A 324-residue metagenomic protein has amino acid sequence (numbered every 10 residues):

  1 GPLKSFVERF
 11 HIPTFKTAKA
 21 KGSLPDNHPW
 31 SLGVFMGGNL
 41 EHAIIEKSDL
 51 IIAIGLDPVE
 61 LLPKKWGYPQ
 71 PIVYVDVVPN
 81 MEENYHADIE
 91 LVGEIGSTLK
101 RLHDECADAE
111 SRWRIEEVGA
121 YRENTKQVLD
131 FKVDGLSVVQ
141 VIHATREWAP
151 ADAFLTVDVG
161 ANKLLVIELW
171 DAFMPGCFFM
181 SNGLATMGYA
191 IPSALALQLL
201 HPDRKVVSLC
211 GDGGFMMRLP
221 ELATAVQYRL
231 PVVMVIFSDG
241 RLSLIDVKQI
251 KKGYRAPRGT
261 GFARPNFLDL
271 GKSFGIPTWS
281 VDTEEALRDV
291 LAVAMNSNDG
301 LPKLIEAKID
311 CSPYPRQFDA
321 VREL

Functional and structural regions predicted by a protein language model:
G1-V75, F173-D203, M217-P220, K251 (+3 more regions): Glycine-rich, anion-gripping cofactor-binding loops and their flanking helix/strand elements in enzyme active sites
T17, D158-A161, A307-D310: Short, well-ordered beta-to-alpha junction loops that form the rim of enzyme active sites and present histidine/acidic
T17-K19, L56, V75-V77, E94 (+2 more regions): Cofactor-binding loop segments of dinucleotide-utilizing enzymes, especially the Rossmann-like FAD- and NAD(P)+-binding
I44-D49, E147-P150, N298-D299: Flexible, charged surface loops at secondary-structure boundaries
K47, E82-N84, E90-V92, G96-L102 (+1 more regions): Thiamine diphosphate
D57-V59, D104-W113: A charged, well-structured terminal subsegment
A109-Y121, L304: Flexible, glycine/charged-enriched surface loops at secondary-structure junctions
G119-P192, L197, D203: Active-site diphosphate/adenylate-binding microenvironment
